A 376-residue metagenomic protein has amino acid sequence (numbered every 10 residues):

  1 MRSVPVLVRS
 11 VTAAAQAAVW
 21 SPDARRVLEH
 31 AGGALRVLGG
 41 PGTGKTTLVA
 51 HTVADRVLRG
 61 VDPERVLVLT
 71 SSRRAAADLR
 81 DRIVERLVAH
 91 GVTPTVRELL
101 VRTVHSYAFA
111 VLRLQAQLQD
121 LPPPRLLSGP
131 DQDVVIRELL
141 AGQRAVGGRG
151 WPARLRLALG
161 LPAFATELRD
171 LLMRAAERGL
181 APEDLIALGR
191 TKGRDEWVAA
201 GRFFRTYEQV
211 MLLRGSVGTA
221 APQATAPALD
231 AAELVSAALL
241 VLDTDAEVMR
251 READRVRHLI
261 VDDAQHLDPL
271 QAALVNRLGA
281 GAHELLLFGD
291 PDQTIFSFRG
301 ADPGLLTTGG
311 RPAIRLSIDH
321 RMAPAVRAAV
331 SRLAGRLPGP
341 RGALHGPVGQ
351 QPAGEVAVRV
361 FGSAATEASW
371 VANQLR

Functional and structural regions predicted by a protein language model:
M1-P122, L126, V326-S331: P-loop NTPase Walker
R2-L38, T43, T47-L48, R65-L67 (+3 more regions): Accessory N-terminal region flanking or inserted into the helicase ATPase core in nucleic-acid motor proteins
L35-V37, P41-V53, D319-R376: Helicase P-loop NTPase motor core
V61-R65, V88-E98, Q115-S128, L140-L159 (+4 more regions): Short, polar/flexible loop-turn hinges at active-site or ligand-entry regions and domain interfaces
D62-A75, L79, E98-V101, F288 (+3 more regions): Conserved RecA-like ASCE P-loop NTPase motor core of nucleic-acid helicases/translocases
H90-P94, G281-T294, G310-D319: Conserved phosphoryl-transfer catalytic core
V261-L267, F288: Hydrophobic residues in beta-strands of the RecA-like P-loop NTPase core, especially within AAA+ ATPase
P269-H283, G300-T308: Short, conserved "post-DEAD/DEAH" coupling segment immediately C-terminal to helicase motif II within the SF2/RecA-like
